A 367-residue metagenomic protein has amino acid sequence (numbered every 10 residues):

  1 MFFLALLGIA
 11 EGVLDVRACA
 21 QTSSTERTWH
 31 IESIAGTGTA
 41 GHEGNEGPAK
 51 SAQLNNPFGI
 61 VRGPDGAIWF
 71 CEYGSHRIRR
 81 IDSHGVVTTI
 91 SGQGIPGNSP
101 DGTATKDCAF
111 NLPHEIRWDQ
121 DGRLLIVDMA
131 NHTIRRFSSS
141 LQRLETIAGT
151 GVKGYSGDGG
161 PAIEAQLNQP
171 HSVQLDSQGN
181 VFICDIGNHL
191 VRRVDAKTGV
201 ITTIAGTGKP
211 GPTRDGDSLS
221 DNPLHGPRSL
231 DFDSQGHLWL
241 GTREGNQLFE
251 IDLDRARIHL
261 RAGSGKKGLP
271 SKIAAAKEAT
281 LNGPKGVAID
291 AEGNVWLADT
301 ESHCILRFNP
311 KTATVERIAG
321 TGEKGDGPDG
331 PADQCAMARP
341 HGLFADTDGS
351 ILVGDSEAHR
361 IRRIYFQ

Functional and structural regions predicted by a protein language model:
S24-N56, V86-L112, L141-Q169, T198-G226 (+2 more regions): Gly/Pro-rich loop segments of beta-rich domains
R62-D65, W118-D121, L175-Q178, F232-Q235 (+2 more regions): Residue-level detector of Asp-centered blade-edge/turn motifs that repeat once per structural unit in beta-propeller
A67-W69, R123-L125, N180-F182, H237-W239 (+2 more regions): Conserved beta-propeller blade signature
Y73, M129, I186, R243 (+4 more regions): Short loop/turn segments immediately following the C-termini of beta-strands
H76-I78, H132-I134, H189-V191, N246-L248 (+2 more regions): Structural signal for beta-propeller blades
I81-V86, S138-Q142, D195-G199, D252-A256 (+2 more regions): Short loop/turn segments that connect beta-strands within beta-propeller blades
R339-Q367: Blade-level signature of beta-propeller repeat domains, shared across WD40, Kelch, NHL, RCC1 and BNR/Asp-box propellers
